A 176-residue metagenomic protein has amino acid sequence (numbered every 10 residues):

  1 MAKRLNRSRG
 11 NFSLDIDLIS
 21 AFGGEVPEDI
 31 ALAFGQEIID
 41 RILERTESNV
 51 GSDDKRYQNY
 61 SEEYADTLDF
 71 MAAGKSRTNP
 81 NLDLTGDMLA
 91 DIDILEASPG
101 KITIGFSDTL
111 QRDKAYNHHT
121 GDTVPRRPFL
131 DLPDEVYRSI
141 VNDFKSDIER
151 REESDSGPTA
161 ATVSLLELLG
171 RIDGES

Functional and structural regions predicted by a protein language model:
M1-S176: Short, Lys/Arg-rich flexible segments
